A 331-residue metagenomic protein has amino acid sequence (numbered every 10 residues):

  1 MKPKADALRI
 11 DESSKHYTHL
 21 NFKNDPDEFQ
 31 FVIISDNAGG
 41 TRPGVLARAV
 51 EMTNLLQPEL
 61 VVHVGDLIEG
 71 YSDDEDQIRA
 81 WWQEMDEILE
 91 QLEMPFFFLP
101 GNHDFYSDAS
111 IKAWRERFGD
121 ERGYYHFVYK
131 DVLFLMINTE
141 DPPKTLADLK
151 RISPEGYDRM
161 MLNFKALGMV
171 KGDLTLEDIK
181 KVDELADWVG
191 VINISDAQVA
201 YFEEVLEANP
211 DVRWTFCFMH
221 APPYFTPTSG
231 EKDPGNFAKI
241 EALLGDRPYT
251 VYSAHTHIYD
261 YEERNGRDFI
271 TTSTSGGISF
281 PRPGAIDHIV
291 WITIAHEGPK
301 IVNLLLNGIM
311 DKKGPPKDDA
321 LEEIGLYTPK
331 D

Functional and structural regions predicted by a protein language model:
M1-R79: N-terminal active-site segment of His-dependent metallophosphoesterases
K2-K23, Q77-N209, W214, G235-T250 (+4 more regions): Extended active-site neighborhood of metal-dependent phosphoesterases/phosphodiesterases
D36, G65-D66, G101-N102, H220 (+1 more regions): Active-site glycine-centered loops adjacent to acidic/histidine catalytic or metal-binding residues that shape
L67-G70, D141-P143, P222-F225: A short, flexible beta-alpha/helix-coil linker loop
S72-A80, T226-P234: Short, flexible/disordered intra-domain loops and linkers
P100, R213-S229: Active-site segments of SGNH/GDSL-like serine hydrolases that catalyze O-acetyl group transfer/hydrolysis on lipids
E297-D331: Acidic, His/Gly-rich catalytic cores of divalent-metal-dependent hydrolytic chemistry
